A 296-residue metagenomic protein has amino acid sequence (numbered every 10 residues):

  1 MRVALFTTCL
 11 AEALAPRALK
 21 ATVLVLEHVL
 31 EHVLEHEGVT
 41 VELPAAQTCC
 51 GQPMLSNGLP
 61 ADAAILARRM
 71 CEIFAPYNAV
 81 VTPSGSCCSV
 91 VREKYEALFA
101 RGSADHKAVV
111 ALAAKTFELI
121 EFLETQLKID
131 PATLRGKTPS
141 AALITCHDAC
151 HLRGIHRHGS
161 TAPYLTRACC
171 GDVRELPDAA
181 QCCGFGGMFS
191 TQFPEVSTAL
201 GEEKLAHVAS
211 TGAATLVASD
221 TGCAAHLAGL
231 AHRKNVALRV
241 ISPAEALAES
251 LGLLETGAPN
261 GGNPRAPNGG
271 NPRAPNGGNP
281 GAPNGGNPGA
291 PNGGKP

Functional and structural regions predicted by a protein language model:
M1-P296: Iron-sulfur cluster-binding electron-transfer modules in prokaryotic oxidoreductases
